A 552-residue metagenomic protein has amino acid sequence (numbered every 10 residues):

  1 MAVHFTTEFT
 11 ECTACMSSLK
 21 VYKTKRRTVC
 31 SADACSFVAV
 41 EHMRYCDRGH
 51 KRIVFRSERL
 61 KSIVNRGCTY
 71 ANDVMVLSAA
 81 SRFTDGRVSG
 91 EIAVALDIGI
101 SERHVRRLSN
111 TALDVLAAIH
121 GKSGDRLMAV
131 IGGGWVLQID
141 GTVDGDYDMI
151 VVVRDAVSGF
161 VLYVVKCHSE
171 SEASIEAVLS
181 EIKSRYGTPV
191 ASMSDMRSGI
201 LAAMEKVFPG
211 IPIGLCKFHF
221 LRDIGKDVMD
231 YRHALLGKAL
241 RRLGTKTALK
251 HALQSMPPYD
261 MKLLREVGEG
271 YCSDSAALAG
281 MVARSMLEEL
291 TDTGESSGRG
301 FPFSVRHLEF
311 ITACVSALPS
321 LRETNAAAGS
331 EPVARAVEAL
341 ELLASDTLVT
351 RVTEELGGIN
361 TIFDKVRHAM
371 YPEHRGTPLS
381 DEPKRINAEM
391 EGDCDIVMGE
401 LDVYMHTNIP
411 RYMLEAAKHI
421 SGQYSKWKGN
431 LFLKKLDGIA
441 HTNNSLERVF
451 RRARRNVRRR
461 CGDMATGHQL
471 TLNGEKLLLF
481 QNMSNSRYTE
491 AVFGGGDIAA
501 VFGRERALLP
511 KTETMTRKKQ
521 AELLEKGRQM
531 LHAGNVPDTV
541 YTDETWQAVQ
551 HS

Functional and structural regions predicted by a protein language model:
M1-F9, A34-V40: Short, flexible, mixed-charge glycine/proline-rich loop motifs that serve as phosphate/nucleic-acid-contacting
T10-T13, M43-Y45: Cys/His-enriched microdomains
L19-A80: Basic, short loop/linker segments at the boundary and entry of helix-turn-helix/winged-helix-like folds
K20-V21, I98-G210, D230-A234, K246-L249 (+2 more regions): RNase H-like nuclease fold core
R82-A95: Short, charged amphipathic recognition helices of the HTH superfamily and cognate SANT/SANTA-like modules
I92-A93, K122-D125, A465-Q469: Short coil/turn segments at secondary-structure boundaries
S194, G244-S552: Acidic/histidine-rich catalytic cores and adjacent linkers of DNA breakage/strand-transfer/modification proteins
P209-R232: Inter-helix linker motif
